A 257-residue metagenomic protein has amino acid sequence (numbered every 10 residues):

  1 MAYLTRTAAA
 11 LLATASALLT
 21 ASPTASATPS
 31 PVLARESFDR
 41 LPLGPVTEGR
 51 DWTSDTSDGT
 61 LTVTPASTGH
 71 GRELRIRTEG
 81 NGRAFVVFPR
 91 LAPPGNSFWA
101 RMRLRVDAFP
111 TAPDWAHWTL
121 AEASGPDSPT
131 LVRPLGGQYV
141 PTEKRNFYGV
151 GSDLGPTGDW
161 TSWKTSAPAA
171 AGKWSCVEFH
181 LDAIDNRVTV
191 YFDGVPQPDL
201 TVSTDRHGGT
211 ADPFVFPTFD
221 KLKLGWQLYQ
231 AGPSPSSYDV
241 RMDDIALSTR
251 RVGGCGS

Functional and structural regions predicted by a protein language model:
M1-T28: Secretory targeting and sorting signals
P29-S54, D243, S257: Extracellular carbohydrate-recognition regions
P42-R75: Extracellular glycan-recognition surfaces and repeat-rich motifs
E73-R101, G158-K164: Secreted extracellular polysaccharide-interacting domains
A116-D153: Glycan-recognition/cleft segments
G151-C176: Short, aromatic/His-centered strand-loop micro-motif at the edge of beta-sheets
K173-T189: Localized edge beta-strand/strand-to-loop motifs within extracellular or lumenal beta-rich domains
T201-V240: Flexible glycan-contacting loops in extracellular carbohydrate-active proteins
